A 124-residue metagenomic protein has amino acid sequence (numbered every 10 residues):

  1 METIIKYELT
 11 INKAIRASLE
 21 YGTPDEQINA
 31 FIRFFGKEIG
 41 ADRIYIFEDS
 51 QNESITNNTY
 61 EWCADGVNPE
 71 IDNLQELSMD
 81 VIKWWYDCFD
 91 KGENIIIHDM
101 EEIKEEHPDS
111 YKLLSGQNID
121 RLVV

Functional and structural regions predicted by a protein language model:
M1-E26, K37: Signal-transmission linkers at sensory-effector interfaces
I5-Y7, E26-F34, R43, Q51-T59 (+2 more regions): Intrinsically disordered, low-complexity regulatory regions flanking sensor or DNA-binding modules
R16-Y21, N29-E38, D87-C88, L113-Q117: Amphipathic alpha-helical regulatory segments at dimerization interfaces that relay allosteric signals between sensory
E26-F31, D80, E105-D109: Short, conserved clusters of charged catalytic residues that mark active-site and nucleotide-handling motifs
I39-Y45: Short N-terminal helix-loop-first-beta-strand/juxtamembrane motif that initiates sensory/input modules
Y45-E93: GAF sensory/regulatory domain recognition with acknowledged cross-activation on helical regulatory dimers
Y86-I95, E102-E106, Q117: Soluble sensory domains of the PAS superfamily and closely related sensory modules
D120-V124: A short, aliphatic-rich beta-strand micro-motif
